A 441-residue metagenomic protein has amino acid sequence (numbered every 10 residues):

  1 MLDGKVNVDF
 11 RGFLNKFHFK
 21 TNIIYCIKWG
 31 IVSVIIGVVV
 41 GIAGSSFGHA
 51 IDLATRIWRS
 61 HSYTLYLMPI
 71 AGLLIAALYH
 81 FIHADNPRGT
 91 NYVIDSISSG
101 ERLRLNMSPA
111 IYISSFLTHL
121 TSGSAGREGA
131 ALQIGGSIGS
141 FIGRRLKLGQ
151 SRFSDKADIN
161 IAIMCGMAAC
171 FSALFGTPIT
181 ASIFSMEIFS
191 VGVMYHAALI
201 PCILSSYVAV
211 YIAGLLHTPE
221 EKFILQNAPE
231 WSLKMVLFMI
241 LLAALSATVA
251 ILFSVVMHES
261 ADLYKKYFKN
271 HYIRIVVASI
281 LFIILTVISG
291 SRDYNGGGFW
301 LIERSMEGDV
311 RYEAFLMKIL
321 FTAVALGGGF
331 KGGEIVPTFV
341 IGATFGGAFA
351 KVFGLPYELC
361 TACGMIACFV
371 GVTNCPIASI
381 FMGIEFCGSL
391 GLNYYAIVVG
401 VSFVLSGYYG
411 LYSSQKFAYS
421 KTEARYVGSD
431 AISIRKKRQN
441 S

Functional and structural regions predicted by a protein language model:
M1-S441: Alpha-helical transmembrane segments and immediately membrane-proximal extracytoplasmic
